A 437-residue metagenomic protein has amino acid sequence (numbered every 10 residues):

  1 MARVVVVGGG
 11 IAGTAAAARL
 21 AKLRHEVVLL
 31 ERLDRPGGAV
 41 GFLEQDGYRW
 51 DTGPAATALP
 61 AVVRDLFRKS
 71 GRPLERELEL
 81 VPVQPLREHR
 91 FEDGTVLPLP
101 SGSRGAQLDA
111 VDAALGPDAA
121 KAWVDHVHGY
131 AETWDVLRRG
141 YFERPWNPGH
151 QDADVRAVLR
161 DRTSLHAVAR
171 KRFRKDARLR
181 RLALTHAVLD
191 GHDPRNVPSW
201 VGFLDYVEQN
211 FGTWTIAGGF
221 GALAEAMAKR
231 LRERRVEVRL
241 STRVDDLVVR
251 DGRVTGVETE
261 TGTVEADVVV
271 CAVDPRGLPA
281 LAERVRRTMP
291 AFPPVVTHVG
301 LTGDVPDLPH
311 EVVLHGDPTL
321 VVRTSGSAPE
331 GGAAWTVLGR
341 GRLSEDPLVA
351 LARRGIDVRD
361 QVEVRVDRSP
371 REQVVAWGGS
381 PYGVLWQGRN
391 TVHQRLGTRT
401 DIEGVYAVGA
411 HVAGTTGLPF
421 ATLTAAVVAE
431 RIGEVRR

Functional and structural regions predicted by a protein language model:
A2-E132: N-terminal glycine-rich phosphate/pyrophosphate-binding loop and immediately adjacent elements
P54, A410-R436: A conserved FAD-binding loop/helix module that cradles the flavin
E79-V81, E237-R239, E363, Y406: General small-molecule cofactor/ligand-binding pocket signal
E92-V96, S101-P198: Rossmann-like flavin
R178-D190, D357-A413: A glycine-rich dinucleotide-binding beta-alpha-beta segment and adjacent secondary-structure elements that constitute
F203-V254, E258-T259: Helical element adjacent to the flavin cofactor pocket in flavoenzyme catalytic cores
D245-A333: Mid-domain catalytic core of redox enzymes that form a hydrophobic substrate pocket/lid adjacent to a catalytic redox
T297-G378: C-terminal segments that line or cap access tunnels to active or ligand-binding sites in enzymes and enzyme-associated
